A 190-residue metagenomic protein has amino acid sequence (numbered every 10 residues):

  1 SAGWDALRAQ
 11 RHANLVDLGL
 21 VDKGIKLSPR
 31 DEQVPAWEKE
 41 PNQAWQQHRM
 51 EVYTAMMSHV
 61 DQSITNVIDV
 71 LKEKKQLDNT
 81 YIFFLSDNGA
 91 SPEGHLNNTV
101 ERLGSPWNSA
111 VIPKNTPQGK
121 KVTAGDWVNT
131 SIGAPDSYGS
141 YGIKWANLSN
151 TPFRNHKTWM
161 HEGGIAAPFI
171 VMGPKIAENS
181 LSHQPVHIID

Functional and structural regions predicted by a protein language model:
S1-Q10, S28-V52, N88-L103, I176-A177: Active-site His/acidic residue clusters
G3, L7-N14, E101-A124: A surface-exposed, glycine/aromatic-enriched loop/edge motif typical of exported proteins
A6, Q10, N14, H48 (+4 more regions): Extracytoplasmic/secreted proteins, especially bacterial periplasmic and envelope-associated proteins
N14, L18, M56-H59, S63-K74 (+2 more regions): Generic, well-ordered alpha-helical scaffold segments in large soluble proteins
D17-E38, Q118-P135: Extended, charge-rich helix/loop segments that form flexible, surface "patches" used to engage negatively charged
K26-S28, H59-L96, W127-S131: Metal-dependent active-site segment of extracytoplasmic phospho-/sulfohydrolases and closely related
S58-D61, I68-L71, L85, T99-R102 (+2 more regions): Aromatic-residue-lined binding/catalytic grooves and analogous aromatic/hydrophobic interfacial grooves in multimeric
I68-D69, S109-D190: Substrate-binding rim/cap in mid-to-C-terminal beta-strand-loop elements of soluble/periplasmic
